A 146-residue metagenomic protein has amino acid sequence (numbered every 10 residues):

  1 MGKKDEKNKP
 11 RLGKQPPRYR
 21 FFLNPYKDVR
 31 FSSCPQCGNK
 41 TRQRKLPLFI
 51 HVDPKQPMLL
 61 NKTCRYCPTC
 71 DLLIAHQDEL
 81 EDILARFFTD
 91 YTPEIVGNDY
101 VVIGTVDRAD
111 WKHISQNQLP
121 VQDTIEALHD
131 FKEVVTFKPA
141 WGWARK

Functional and structural regions predicted by a protein language model:
M1-K9: A boundary/linker detector
K9-L23, K45-Q56: Short Cys/His-rich Zn2+-coordinating modules
R30-L60: Short recognition patches in nucleic-acid-associated and regulatory proteins
S32, R65, V101: A broad, low-specificity signal marking well-ordered, structured residues that form hydrophobic/aromatic
L48-P57, D82-P93: Short cysteine/histidine-rich metal-coordination sites, predominantly Zn2+-binding motifs
L60-R86: Short metal-binding segments enriched for Cys and/or His
R86-K146: Long, contiguous alpha-helical scaffold regions
